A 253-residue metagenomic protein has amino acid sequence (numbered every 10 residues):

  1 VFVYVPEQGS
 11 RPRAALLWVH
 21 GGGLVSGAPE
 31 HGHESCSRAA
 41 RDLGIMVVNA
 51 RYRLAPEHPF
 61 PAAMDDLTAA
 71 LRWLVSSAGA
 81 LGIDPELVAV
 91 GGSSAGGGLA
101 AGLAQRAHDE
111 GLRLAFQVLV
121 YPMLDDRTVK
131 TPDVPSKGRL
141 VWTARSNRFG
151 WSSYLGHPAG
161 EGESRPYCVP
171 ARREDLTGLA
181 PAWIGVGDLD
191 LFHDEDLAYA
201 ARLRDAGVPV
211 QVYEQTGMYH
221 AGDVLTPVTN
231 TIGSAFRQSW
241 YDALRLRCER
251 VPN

Functional and structural regions predicted by a protein language model:
F2-N253: Alpha/beta-hydrolase superfamily serine-hydrolase fold, recognizing
